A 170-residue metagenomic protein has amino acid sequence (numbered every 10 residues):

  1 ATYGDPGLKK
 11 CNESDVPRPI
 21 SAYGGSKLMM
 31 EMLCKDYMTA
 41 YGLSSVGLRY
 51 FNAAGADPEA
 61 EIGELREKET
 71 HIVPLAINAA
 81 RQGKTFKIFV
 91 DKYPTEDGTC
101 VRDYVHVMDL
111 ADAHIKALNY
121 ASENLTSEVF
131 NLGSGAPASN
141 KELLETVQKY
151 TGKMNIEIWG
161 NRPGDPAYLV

Functional and structural regions predicted by a protein language model:
A1, V46, K84-I88: Short coil-to-beta-strand
T2-N52, E59-H71: Catalytic helix-loop patch of NAD(P)-dependent Rossmann-fold dehydrogenases
Y3, A54, A136-A138: Feature marks short, surface-exposed loop/turn motifs that line or immediately flank catalytic pockets and channel
Y3-G4, K9, D57, G83 (+2 more regions): A short secondary-structure junction motif
G47, V73, A111-H114: Alpha-helical structural signal
A53-A54, Y93: Hydrophobic pocket-lining residues within nucleotide cofactor-binding pockets
K68-R81: C-terminal helical subdomain
N78-V170: C-terminal substrate-binding subdomain of Rossmann-fold SDR/epimerase-dehydratase oxidoreductases
